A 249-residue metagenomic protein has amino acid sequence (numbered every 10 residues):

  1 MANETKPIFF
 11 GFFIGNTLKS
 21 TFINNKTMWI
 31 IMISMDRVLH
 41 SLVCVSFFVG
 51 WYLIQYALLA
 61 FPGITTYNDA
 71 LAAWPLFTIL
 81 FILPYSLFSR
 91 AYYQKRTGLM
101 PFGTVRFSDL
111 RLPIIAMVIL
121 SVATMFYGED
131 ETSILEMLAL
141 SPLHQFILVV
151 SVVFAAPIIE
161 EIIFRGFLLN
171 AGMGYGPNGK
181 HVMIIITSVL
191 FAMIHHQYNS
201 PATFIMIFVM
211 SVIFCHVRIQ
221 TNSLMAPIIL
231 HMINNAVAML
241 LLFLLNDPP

Functional and structural regions predicted by a protein language model:
E4-P7: Cationic, amphipathic, low-complexity segments that mediate targeting or membrane/lipid association
F9-F13, F22: Aromatic (phenylalanine/tyrosine) cluster motif
L18, N24-M35: Short, Lys/Arg-rich, polar N-terminal cytosolic tail immediately upstream of the first transmembrane signal-anchor
I33-Y93: Alpha-helical transmembrane segments in multi-pass membrane proteins
D36, H40, C44, A70-P75 (+5 more regions): Residue-level signature of transmembrane alpha-helical entry/exit and packing/kink sites in multi-pass membrane
F48-Y56, V118-F126, S188-H196, N235-L240: Aromatic-anchored segments of alpha-helical transmembrane domains
P62-L71, Q94-A156, G174-Y175, F243 (+1 more regions): Juxtamembrane helix-loop-helix connectors linking adjacent transmembrane helices in multi-pass membrane enzymes
L143-P249: Transmembrane helix-loop-helix hairpins at the membrane interface of multi-pass integral membrane proteins
